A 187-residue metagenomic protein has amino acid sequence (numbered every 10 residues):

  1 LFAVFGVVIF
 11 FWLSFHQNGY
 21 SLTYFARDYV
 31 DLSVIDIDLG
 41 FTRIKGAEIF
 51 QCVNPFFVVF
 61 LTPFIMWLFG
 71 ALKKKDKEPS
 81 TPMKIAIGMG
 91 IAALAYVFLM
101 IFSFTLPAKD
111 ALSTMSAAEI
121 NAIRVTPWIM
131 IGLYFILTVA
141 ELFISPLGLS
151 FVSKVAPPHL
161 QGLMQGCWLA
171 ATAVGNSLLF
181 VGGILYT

Functional and structural regions predicted by a protein language model:
F2-S14, N18-F25, I37-L39, I44-T187: Membrane-embedded alpha-helical bundles of multi-pass transporters/translocases, especially carrier/permease families
D28-Y29: Juxtamembrane segments of multi-pass membrane proteins
L32-D36: Extramembrane terminal tails and long inter-domain/linker segments of multi-pass membrane proteins
